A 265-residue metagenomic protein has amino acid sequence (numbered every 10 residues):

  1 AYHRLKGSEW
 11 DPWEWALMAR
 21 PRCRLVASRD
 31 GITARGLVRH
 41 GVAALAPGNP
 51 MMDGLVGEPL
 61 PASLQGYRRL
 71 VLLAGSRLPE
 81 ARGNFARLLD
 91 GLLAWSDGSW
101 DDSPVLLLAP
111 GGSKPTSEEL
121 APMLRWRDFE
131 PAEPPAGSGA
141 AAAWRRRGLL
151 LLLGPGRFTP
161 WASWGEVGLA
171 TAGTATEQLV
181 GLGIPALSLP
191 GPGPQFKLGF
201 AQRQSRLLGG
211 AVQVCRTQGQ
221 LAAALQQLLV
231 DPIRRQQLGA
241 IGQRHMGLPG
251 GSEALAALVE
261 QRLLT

Functional and structural regions predicted by a protein language model:
A1-T265: Nucleotide-activated sugar donor-binding and catalytic core shared by glycosyltransferases and related lipid-linked
